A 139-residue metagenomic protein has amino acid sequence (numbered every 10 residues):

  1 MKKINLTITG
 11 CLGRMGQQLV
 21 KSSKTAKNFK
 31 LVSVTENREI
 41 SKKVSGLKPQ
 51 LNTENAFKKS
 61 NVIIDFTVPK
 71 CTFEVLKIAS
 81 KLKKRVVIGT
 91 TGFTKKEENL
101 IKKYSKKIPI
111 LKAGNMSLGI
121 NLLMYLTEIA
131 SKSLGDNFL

Functional and structural regions predicted by a protein language model:
K2-L6: Extreme N-terminal starter segment of soluble prokaryotic enzymes
I8-V20: N-terminal Rossmann NAD(P)H-binding glycine-rich loop of SDR-like oxidoreductase domains
L12, T35-R38, G92: Residues in the short beta-alpha loop(s) of Rossmann-like NAD(P)-binding domains
S22-G46: NAD(P)-binding Rossmann-fold cofactor-contacting core
G46-S60: Short acidic low-complexity segments
I63-I64: N-terminal Rossmann-like NAD(P) cofactor-binding module of classical short-chain dehydrogenase/reductase
K70-L82, G89-K112, L118-S131: Rossmann-fold NAD(P)-binding glycine/threonine-rich loop
L134-L139: NAD(P)-dependent dehydrogenases' Rossmann-like dinucleotide-binding region
